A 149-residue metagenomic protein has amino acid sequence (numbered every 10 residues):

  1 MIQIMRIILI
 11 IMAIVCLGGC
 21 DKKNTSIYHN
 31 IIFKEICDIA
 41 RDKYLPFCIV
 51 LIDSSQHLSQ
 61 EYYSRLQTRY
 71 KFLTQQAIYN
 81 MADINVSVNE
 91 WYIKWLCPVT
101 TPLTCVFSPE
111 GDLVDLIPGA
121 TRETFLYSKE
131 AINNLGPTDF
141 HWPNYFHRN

Functional and structural regions predicted by a protein language model:
Q3-I11: Sec-dependent signal peptide recognition, specifically the positively charged N-region followed immediately by
L17-G19: C-terminal motif of bacterial Sec signal peptides marking the signal peptidase cleavage site
D21-K23: Bacterial signal peptide processing site
S26-I27: Second-shell loop/turn segments in exported
I32-Y70: Local sequence-structure signature of Cys/Sec-based thiol-disulfide redox active-site neighborhoods
K34-E35, E61-D139: Thioredoxin-like thiol-disulfide oxidoreductase module
H147-N149: Short, solvent-exposed mixed-charge patches
